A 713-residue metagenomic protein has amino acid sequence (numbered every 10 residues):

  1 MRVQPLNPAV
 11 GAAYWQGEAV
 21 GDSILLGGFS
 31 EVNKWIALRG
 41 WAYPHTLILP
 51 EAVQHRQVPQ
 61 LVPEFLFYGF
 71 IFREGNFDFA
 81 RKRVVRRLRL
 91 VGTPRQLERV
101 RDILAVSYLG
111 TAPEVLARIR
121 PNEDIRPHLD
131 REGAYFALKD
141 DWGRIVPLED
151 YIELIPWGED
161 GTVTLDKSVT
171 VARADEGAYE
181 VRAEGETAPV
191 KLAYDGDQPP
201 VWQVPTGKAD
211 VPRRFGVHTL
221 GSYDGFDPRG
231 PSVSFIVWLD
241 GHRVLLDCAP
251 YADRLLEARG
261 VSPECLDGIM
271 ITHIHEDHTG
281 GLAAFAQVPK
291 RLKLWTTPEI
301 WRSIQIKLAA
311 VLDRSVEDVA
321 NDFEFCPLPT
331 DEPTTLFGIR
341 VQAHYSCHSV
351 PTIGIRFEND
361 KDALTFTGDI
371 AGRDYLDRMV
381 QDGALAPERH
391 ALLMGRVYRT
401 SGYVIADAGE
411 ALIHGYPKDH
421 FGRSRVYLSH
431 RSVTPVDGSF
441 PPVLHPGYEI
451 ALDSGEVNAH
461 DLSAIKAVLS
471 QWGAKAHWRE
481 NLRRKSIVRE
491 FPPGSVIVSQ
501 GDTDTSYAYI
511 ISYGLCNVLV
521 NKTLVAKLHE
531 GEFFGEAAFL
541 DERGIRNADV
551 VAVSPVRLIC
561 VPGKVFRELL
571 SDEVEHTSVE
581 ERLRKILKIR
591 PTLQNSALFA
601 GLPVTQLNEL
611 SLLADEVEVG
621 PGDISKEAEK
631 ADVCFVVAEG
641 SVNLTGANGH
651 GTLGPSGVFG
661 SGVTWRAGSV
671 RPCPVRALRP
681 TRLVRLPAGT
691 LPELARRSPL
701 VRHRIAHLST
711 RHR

Functional and structural regions predicted by a protein language model:
M1-A37, A52-V53, D331, Y398-T400 (+1 more regions): Binuclear metal-ion centers of metallo-dependent hydrolases, dominated by the metallo-beta-lactamase
M1-P147, I152, G161-R259, T352-R373: Conserved beta-strand hairpin/beta-sheet module of binuclear metal-dependent hydrolase folds, prominently
L26, L245-A249, C265-D277, W295-T297 (+4 more regions): Active-site neighborhood of phospho(di)ester-bond hydrolases with catalytic His/Asp-centered motifs
L138-L165, Y194-G196, Q203, P298-T352 (+2 more regions): Metallo-beta-lactamase
F226, I274-G280, R302-S303, E332 (+4 more regions): Active-site environment of divalent metal-dependent phosphoester hydrolases
L255, V261-P289: Di-metal (Zn2+ and/or Mg2+/Mn2+) metal-binding site signature of metallo-dependent hydrolases with the MBL/beta-CASP
T330-A384: Catalytic core of the metallo-beta-lactamase
F440, A451-R713: Cytosolic regulatory regions built on CNB/CRP/Popeye-like sensor folds
